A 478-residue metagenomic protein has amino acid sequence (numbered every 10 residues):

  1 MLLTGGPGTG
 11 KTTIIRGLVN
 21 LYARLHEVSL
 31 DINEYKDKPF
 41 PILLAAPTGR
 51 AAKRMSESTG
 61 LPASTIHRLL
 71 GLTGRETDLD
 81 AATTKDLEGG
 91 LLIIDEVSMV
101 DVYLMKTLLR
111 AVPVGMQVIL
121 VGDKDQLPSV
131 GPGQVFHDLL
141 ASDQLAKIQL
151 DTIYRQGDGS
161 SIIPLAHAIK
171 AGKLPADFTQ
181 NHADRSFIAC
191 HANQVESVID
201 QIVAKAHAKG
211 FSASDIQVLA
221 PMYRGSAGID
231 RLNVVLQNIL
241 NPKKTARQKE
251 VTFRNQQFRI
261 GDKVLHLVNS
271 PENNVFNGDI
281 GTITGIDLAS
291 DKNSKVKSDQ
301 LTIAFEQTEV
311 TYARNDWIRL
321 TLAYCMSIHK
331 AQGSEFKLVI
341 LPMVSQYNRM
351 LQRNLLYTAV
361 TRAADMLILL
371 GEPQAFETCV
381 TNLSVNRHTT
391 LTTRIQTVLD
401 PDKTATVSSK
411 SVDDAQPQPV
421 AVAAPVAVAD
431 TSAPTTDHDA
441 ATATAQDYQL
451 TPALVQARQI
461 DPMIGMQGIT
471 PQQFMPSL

Functional and structural regions predicted by a protein language model:
L2, L91-D95, I119, L219 (+3 more regions): Structural motif
L2-T179: ASCE P-loop NTPase helicase motor core
G5, A46, G122, T152 (+6 more regions): Flexible glycine-/small-residue-rich
S29-D31, Y35, K124-L265, S270-N273 (+3 more regions): Conserved helicase motor core of P-loop NTPases
D95, D123, L150, M222 (+4 more regions): Residue-level signature of catalytic and energy-coupling elements of molecular machines, predominantly ATP/GTP-dependent
V100, L127, P271-N273, A289-K292 (+1 more regions): Short beta-strands and strand-coil junctions in structured, solvent-facing domains, enriched
P113, R259-I260, F276, A331: Residue-level recognition of short, solvent-exposed, well-ordered loop/turn junctions that link secondary-structure
A171, D279-L478: C-terminal accessory regions
